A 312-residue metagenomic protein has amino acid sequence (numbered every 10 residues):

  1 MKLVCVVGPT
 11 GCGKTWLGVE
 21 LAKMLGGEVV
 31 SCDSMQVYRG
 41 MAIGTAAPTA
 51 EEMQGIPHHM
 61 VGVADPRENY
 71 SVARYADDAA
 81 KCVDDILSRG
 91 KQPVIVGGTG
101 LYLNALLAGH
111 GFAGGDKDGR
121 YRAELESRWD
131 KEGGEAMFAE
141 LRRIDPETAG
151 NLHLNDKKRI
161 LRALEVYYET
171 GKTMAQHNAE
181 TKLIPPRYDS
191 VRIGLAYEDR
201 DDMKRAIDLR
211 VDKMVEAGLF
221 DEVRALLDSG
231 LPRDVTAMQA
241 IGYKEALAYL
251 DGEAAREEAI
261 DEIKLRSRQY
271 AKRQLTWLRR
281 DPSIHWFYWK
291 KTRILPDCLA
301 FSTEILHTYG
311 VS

Functional and structural regions predicted by a protein language model:
M1-S312: Phosphate/pyrophosphate-binding catalytic cores of soluble transferases and nucleic-acid-acting enzymes
